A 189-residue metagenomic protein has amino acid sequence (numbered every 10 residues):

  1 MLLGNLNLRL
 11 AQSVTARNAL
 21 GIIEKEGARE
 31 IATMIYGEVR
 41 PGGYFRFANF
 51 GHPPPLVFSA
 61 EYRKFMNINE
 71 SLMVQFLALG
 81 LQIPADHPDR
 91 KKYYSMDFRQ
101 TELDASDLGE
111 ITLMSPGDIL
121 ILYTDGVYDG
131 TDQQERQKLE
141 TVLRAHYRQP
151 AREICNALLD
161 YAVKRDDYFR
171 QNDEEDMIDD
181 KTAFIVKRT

Functional and structural regions predicted by a protein language model:
M1-T189: Conserved subregion of the PPM/PP2C metallophosphatase catalytic domain
